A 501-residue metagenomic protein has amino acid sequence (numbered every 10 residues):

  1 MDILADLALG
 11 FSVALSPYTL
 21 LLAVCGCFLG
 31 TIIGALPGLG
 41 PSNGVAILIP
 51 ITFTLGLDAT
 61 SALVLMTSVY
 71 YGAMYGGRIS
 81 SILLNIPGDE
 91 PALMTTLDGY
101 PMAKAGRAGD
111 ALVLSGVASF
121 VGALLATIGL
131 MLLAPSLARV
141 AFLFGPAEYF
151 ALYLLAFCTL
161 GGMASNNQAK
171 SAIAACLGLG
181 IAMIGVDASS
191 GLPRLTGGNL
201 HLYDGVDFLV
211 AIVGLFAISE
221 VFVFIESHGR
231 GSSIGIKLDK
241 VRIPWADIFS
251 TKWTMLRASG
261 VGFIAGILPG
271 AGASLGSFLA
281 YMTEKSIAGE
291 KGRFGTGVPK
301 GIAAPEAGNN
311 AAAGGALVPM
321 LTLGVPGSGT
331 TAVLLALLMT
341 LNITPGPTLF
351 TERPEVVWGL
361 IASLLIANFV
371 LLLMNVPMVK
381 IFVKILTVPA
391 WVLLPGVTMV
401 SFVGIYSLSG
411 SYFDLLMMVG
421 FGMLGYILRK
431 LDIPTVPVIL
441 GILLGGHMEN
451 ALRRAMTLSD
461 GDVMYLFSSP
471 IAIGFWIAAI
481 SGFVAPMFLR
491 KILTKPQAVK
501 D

Functional and structural regions predicted by a protein language model:
M1-T60, P135, P193-V298, V383 (+3 more regions): Helix-loop-helix hairpins and the membrane-proximal interhelical loops of multi-pass alpha-helical transport proteins
M1-V64, A105-L114, S119, A123-A134 (+6 more regions): N-terminal alpha-helical transmembrane segments of multi-pass membrane transport and channel/translocase proteins
C27-P41, G72-N85, L160-S165, G260-P269 (+3 more regions): Transmembrane alpha-helix interface/packing and boundary motifs in multi-pass membrane proteins, characterized by
I33-N43, I82-L93, L125-G129, A265-L275 (+4 more regions): Short helix-coil transition sites and intra-membrane helix breaks within transmembrane domains of multi-pass
P41-I51, S81-P101, L132, A175-C176 (+6 more regions): Re-entrant/interfacial helical elements at transmembrane boundaries that shape and gate the permeation pathway
A59-V64, P101-A118, G289-I302, G329-A332 (+1 more regions): Membrane-interface alpha-helices at helix entry/exit sites of multi-pass transporters
Y71-G76, V117-G129, L137, I181 (+3 more regions): Membrane-embedded alpha-helical segments of transport systems, primarily multispan ion/solute transporters
V113-R230, T340-T494: Membrane-embedded alpha-helical modules
